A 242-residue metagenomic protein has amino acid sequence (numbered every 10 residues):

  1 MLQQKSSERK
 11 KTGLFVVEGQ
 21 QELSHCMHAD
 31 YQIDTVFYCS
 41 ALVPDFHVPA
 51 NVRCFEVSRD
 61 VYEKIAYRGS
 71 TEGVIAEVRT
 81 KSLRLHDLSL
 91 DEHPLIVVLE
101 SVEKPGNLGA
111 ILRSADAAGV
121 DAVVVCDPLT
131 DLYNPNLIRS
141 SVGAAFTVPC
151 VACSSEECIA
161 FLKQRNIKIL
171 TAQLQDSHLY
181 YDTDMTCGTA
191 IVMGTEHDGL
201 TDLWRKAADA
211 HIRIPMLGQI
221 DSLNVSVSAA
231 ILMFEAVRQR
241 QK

Functional and structural regions predicted by a protein language model:
M1-L42, L129-T130: Boundary-proximal intrinsically disordered activation/regulatory segments immediately upstream of a helical core
G19, E103-I111, N224-S228: Amphipathic alpha-helical repeat scaffolds
H28, L88-D176: RNA substrate-binding interface of SAM-dependent RNA methyltransferases
A50-R79: Glycine/small-residue-rich loop that forms an oxyanion/phosphate-binding "nest" at active or ligand-binding sites
V57-S58, E100, C126-D127, P149 (+1 more regions): Short beta->alpha connector loops at strand-helix junctions that form conserved, small/polar/Pro-enriched
A76, A117-A118, L132, N136-A144 (+1 more regions): Structured adenosyl-cofactor binding patch, chiefly the S-adenosyl-L-methionine
T171-I220, N224: Active-site/ligand-binding-proximal alpha/beta "capping" segment
